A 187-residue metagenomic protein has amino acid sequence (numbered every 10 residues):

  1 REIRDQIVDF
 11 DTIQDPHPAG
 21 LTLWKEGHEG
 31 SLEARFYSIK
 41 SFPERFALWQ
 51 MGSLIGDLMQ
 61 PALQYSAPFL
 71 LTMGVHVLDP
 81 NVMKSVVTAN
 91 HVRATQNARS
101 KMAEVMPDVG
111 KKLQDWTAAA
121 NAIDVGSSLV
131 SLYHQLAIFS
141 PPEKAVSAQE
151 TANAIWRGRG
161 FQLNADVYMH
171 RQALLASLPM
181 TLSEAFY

Functional and structural regions predicted by a protein language model:
R1-F186: Extended, folded cores of ATP/NTP-driven motor/assembly subunits in large transport and secretion machines
